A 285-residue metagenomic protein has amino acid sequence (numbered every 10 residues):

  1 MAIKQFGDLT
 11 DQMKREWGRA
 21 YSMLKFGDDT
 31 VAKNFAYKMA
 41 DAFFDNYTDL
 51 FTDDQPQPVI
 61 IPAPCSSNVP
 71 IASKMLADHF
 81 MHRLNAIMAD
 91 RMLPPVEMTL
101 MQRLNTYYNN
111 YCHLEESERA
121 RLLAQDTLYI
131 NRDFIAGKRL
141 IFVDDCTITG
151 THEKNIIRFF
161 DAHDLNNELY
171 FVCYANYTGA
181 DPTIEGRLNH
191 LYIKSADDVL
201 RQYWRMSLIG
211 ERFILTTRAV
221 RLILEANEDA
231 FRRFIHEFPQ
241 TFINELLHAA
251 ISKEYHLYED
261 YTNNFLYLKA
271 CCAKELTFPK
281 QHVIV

Functional and structural regions predicted by a protein language model:
M1-I60, C65-P70, Y107-Q125, Q202-V285: Active-site-facing substrate-recognition patch
L24, V69-S73, I184-L188: Short, flexible/disordered intra-domain loops and linkers
V31, F35, A72-L76, F80 (+2 more regions): Short amphipathic alpha-helical segments
K38, A42, H79-R83, N155: Amphipathic alpha-helical segments that form well-ordered structural scaffolds and often line/cohere around active
A42-L50, R83, I130, F159-H163: A generic secondary-structure signal
D49-M98: Low-complexity, highly charged intrinsically disordered N-terminal segments that act as targeting/localization
E97-N110: Long, charge-dense
Y107-M206: PRPP/pyrophosphate-binding module of the type I phosphoribosyltransferase fold
